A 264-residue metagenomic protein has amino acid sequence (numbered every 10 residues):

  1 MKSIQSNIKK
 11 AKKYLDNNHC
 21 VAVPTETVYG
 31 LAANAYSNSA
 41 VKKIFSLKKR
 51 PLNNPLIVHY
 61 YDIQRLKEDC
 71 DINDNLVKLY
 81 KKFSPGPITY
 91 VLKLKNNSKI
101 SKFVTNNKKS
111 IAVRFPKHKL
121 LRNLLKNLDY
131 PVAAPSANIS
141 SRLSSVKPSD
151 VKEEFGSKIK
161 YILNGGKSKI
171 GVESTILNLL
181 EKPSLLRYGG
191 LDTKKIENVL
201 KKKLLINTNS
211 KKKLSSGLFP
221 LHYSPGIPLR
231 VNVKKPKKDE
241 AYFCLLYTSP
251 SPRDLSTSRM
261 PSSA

Functional and structural regions predicted by a protein language model:
M1-S249, R253: Active-site-adjacent structural elements in enzyme catalytic cores
P252-D254, S258-A264: Positively charged, low-complexity/disordered segments
